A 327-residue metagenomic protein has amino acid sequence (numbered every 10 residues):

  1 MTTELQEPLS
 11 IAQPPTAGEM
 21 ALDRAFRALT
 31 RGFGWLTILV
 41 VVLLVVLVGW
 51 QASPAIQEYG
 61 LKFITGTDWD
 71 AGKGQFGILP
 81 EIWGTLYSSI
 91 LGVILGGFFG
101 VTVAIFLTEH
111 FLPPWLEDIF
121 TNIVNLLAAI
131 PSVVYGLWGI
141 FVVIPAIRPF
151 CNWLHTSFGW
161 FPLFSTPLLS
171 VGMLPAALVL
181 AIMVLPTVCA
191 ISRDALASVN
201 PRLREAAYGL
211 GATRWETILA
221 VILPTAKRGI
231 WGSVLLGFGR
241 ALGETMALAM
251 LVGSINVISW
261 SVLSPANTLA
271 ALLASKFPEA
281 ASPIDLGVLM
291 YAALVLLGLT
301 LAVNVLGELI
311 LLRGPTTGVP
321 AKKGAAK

Functional and structural regions predicted by a protein language model:
L9-L29, G49-I94, P113-P114, T166 (+2 more regions): Periplasmic/extracellular loop-to-transmembrane helix junction in inner-membrane transport proteins
A21, R27-A28, I105-Y135, F141 (+1 more regions): Short loop segments and helix-boundary regions at transmembrane helix junctions of multi-pass inner-membrane proteins
E58-F76, Y135-I182: Membrane-interfacial helix termini and adjacent extracytoplasmic/periplasmic loops of multi-pass transporters
W83, Y87-F99, V103, V221 (+2 more regions): Hydrophobic alpha-helical transmembrane segments of multipass integral membrane proteins, especially permease/channel
G92-V124, G307-T316: Transmembrane-helix boundary motif in ABC transporter permease subunits
L126-I130, V134, V188-S192, V199-N200 (+2 more regions): Transmembrane alpha-helices
L248-G298: Interhelical loop and adjacent transmembrane-helix boundary motif in polytopic membrane transport permeases
L311-K327: Short cytosolic juxtamembrane segments of multi-pass membrane proteins
